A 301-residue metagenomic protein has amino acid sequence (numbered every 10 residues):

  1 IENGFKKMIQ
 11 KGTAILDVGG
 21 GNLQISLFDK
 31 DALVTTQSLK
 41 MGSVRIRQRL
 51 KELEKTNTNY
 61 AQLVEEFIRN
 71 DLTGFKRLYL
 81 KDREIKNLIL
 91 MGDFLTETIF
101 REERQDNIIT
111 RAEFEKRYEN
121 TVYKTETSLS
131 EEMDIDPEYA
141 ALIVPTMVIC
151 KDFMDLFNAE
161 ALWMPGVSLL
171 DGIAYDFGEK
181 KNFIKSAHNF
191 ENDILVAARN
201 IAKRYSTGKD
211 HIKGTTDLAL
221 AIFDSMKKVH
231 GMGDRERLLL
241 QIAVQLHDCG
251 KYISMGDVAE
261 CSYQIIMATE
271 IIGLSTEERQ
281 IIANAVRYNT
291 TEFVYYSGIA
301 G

Functional and structural regions predicted by a protein language model:
I1-G12, L27-D29, T36-G301: Helical "lid/coupling" subdomains associated with nucleotide-phosphate turnover
T13-D17: Short glycine-aspartate micro-motif
V18-N22: Active-site-adjacent helix-turn-beta-strand microarchitecture at beta-sheet edges that either contains or buttresses
